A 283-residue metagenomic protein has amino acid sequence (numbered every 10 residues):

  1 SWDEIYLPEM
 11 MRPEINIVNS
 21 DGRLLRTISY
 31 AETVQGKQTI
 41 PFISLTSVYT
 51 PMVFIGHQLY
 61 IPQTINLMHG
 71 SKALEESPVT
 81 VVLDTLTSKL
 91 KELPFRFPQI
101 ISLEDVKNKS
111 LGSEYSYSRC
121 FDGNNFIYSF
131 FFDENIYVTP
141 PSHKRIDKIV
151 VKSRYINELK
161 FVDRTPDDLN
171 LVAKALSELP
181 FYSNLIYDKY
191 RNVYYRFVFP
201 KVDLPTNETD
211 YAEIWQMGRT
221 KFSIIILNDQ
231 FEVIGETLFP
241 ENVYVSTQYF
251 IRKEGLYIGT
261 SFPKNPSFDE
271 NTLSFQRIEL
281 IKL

Functional and structural regions predicted by a protein language model:
S1, S44-G56, K109-D122, E178-Y190 (+1 more regions): Structural signature of eukaryotic scaffold interfaces centered on beta-propeller domains
E4-L7, Y60, N125-Y128, Y194-Y195 (+1 more regions): Conserved beta-propeller blade signature
M10-G56, Y60-S71, E76: Asp-box/WD-like beta-propeller blade repeats and closely related beta-sheet repeat scaffolds
I17-G22, A73-S88, E134-V138, Y211-E232 (+1 more regions): Beta-propeller blade signature
R26-L45, L90-G112, D147-L176, T237-V243: Surface-exposed loop and turn segments in beta-propeller and other repeat-based domains that flank or scaffold
I61-S77, R196-G218, S261-F275: Short, conserved, GDST-rich strand-edge loop motifs in beta-rich repeat architectures
A73-H143: Loop-centered beta-sheet repeat module
L176-D229: Loop/turn-rich, solvent-exposed surfaces of beta-rich toroidal or solenoidal domains
